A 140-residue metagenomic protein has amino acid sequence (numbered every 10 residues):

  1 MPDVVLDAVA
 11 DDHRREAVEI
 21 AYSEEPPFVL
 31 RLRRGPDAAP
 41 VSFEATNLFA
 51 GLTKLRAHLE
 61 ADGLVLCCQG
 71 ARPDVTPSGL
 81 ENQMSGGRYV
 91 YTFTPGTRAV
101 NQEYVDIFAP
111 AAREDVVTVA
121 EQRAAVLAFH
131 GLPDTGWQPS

Functional and structural regions predicted by a protein language model:
P2-R31, V41-F49, T53-E60, L64-S140: Long, contiguous binding/interaction regions
R34: Acidic/histidine-rich, surface-exposed loop or edge segments in extracytoplasmic proteins
